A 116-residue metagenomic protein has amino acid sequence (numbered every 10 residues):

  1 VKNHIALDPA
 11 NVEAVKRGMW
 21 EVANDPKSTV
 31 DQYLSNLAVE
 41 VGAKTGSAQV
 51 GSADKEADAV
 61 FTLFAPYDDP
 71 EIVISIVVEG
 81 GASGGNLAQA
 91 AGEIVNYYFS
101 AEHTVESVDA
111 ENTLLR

Functional and structural regions predicted by a protein language model:
V1-V105: Active-site beta-strand/loop architecture of penicillin-binding DD-peptidases
V105-R116: Short, highly charged C-terminal tails/helix-capping segments
